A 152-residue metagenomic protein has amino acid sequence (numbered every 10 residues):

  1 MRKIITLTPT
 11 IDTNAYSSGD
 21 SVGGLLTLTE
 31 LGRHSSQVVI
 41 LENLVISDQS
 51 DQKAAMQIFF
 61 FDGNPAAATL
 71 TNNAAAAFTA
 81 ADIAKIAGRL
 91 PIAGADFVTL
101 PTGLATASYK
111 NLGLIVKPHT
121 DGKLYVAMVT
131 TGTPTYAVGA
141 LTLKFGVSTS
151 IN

Functional and structural regions predicted by a protein language model:
M1-N152: Surface-exposed, low-hydrophobicity beta-strand/loop segments enriched in small/polar/acidic residues
